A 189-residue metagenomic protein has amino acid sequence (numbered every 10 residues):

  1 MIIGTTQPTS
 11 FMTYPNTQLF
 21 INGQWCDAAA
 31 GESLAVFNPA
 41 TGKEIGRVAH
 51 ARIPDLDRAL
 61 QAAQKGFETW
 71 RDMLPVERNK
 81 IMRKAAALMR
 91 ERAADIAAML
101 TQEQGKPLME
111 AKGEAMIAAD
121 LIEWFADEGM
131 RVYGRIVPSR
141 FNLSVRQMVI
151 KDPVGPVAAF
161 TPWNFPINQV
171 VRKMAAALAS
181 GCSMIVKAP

Functional and structural regions predicted by a protein language model:
M1-A40: Hydrophobic face of amphipathic alpha-helices that form TPR/SEL1-like repeat modules and related alpha-solenoid
L19, D27, T101, M130 (+2 more regions): Short glycine- and Lys/Arg-enriched binding-loop motifs that mark or flank ligand-binding interfaces
A28, V48, K187-A188: Small/polar loops that bind or transfer phosphate-bearing groups
A35-V36, I53-L56, I167: A short local loop/turn or secondary-structure capping micro-motif enriched for an aromatic residue
I45-V132: Glycine-rich loop-to-alpha-helix module at the N-terminal edge of alpha/beta enzyme cores
R135-P189: Conserved small-residue-rich beta-alpha loop and adjacent elements that most often cradle the phosphate/pyrophosphate
